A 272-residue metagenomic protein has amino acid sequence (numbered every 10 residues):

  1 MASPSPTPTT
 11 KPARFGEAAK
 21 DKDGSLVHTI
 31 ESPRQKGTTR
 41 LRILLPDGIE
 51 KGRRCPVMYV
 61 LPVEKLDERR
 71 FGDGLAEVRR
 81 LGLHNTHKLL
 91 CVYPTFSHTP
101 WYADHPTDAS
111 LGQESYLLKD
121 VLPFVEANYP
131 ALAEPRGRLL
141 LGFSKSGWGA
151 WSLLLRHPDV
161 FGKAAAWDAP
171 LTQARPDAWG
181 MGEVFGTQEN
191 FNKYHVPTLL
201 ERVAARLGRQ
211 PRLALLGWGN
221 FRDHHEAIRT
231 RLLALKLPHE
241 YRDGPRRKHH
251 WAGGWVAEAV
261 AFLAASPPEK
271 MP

Functional and structural regions predicted by a protein language model:
A2-P272: Non-catalytic cap/lid and distal C-terminal segments of serine-dependent acyl enzymes
